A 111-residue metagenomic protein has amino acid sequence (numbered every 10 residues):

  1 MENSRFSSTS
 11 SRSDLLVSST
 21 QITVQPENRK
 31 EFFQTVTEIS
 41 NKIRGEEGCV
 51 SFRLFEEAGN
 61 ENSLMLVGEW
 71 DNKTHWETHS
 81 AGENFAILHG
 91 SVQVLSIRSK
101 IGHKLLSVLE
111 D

Functional and structural regions predicted by a protein language model:
M1-D14, R53-N62, L88-D111: Glycine-rich beta-strand-turn "strand-cap" elements at beta-sheet edges
L16-T23, R53-S80: Short, well-ordered beta-strand segments in beta-rich or mixed alpha/beta enzyme and ligand-binding folds
T23-F32: Short, surface-exposed ligand-recognition loops at beta-strand->loop->(often short) alpha-helix junctions that present
K30, T74-W76, D111: Residue-level signal for secondary-structure boundary sites
V36, S40: Short amphipathic alpha-helical/adjacent loop interface patches that line ligand and macromolecule-binding sites
N41-R44, E56: Structural motif
G45-V50, E69-H103: An amphipathic, aromatic/His-enriched active-site/gating alpha helix that lines ligand/cofactor pockets
